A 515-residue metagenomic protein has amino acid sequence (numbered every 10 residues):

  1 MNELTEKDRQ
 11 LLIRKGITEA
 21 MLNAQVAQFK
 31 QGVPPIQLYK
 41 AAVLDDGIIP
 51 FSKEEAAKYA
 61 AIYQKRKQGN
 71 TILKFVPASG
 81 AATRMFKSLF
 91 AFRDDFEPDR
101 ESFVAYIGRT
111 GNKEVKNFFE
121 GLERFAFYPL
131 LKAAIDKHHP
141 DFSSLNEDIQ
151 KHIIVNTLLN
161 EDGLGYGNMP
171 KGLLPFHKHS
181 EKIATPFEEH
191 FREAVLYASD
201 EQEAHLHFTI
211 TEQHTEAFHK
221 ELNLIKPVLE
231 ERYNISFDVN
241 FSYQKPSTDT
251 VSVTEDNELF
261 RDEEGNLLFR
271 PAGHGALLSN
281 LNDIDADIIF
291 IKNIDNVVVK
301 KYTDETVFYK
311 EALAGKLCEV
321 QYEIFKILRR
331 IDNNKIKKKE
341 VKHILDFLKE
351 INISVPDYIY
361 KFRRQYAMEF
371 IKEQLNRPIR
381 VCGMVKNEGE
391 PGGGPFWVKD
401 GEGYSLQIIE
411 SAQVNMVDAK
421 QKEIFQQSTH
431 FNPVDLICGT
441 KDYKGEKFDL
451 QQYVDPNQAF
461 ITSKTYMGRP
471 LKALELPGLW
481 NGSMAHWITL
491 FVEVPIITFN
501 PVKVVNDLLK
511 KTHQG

Functional and structural regions predicted by a protein language model:
M1-N2, D94: Polar low-complexity intrinsically disordered regions
E3-L44, F370-N376, R380-C382, E388 (+3 more regions): Long, compositionally biased intrinsically disordered regions
L12, P34, L38-M85, F90-E388 (+3 more regions): Domain-scale recognition of functional cores that engage charged ligands
K137-N146, D295, K300, K310-K349 (+1 more regions): Conserved catalytic alpha/beta cores of large enzymes that bind or transform nucleotide phosphates and polynucleotides
D418-A419, K441: Long insertion/accessory domains within large nucleic-acid-processing enzymes
